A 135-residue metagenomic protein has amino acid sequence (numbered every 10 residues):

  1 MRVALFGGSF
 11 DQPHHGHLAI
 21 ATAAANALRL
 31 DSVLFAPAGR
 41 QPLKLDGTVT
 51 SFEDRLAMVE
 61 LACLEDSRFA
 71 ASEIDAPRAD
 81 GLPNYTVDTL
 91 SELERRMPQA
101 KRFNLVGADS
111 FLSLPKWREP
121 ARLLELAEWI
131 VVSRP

Functional and structural regions predicted by a protein language model:
M1-P135: Nucleotidyltransferase catalytic core that binds NTPs
